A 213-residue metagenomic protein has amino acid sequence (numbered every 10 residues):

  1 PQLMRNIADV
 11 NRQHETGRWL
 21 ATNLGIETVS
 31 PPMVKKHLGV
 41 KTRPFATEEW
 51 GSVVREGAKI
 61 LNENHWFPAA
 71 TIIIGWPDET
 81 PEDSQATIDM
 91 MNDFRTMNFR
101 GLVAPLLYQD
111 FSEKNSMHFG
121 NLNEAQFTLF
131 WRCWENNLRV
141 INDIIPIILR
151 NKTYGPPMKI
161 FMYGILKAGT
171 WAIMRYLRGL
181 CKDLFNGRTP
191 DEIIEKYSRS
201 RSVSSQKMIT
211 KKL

Functional and structural regions predicted by a protein language model:
P1-P68, I74-W76: Conserved SAM/AdoMet-binding glycine-rich loop
L3-I7, P77-D93: Catalytic cores of alpha/beta
T16-G17, E56-P68, F94-F99, W134-F161: A structural motif corresponding to the C-terminal end of an alpha-helix and its immediate exit/capping segment
E27-G39, I74-E82, N98-R132, I145-M162: Flexible glycine/acidic-rich beta-alpha junction loops that bind and position SAM and/or redox cofactors in anaerobic
W50-G51, D89-R100, Y108-D110: C-terminal, active-site-flanking charged/polar segments
R95-L106, N115, R201-V203, K207-L213: Long amphipathic alpha-helical scaffold regions
A125-L213: Radical SAM enzyme core and accessory elements
